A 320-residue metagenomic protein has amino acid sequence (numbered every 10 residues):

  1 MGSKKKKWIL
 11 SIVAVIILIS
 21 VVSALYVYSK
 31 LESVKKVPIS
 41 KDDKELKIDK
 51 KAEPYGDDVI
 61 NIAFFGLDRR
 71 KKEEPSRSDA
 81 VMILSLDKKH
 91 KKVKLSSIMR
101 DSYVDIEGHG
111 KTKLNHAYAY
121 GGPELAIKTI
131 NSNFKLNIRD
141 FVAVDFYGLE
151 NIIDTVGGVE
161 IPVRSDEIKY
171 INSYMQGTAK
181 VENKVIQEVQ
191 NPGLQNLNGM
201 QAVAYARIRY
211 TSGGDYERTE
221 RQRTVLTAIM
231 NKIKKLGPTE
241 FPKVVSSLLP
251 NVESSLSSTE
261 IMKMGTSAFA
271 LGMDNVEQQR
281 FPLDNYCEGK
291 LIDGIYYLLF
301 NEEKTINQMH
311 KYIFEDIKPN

Functional and structural regions predicted by a protein language model:
K6-H90, T266: Entry/capping segment at the start of metal-dependent catalytic domains with acidic active-site entry clusters
K44-A52, K71, S102, E253-N320: C-terminal solvent-exposed extensions
L46-K51, F64-R70, R77-M82, H116-N131 (+2 more regions): N-terminal post-signal-peptidase region of extra-cytosolic proteins
D57-I60, S76-V81, H90-I98, H109 (+7 more regions): Extracytoplasmic
R69-E73, T112-Y120, K135-D140, P192 (+4 more regions): Second-shell loop/turn segments in exported
E74-S78, G108-H109, A117-L125, A143-Y147 (+5 more regions): Soluble non-cytosolic domains of exported or imported proteins
Y120-N183, S257: Amphipathic, coiled-coil-like alpha-helical scaffolding segments used for oligomerization/assembly
D154-G237, P319: Flexible, polar/acidic helix-loop-strand segments at domain edges
